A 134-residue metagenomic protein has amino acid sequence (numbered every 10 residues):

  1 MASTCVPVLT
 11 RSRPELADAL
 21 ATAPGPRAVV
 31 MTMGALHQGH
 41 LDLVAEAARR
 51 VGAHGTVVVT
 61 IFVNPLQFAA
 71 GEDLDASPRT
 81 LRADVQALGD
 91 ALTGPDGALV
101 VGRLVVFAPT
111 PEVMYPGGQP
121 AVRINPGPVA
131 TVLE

Functional and structural regions predicted by a protein language model:
A2-E134: Nucleotidyltransferase catalytic core that binds NTPs
